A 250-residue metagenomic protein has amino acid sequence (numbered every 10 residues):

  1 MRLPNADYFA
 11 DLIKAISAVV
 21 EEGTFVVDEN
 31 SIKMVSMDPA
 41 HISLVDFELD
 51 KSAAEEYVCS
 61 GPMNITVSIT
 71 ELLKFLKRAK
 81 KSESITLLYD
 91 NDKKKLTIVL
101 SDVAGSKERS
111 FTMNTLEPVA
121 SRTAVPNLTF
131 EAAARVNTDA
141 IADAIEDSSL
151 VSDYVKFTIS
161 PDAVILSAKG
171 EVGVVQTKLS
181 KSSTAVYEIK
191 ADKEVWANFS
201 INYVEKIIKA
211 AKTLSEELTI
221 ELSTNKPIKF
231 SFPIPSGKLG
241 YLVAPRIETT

Functional and structural regions predicted by a protein language model:
M1-S17, E22-L150, T158-T250: DNA polymerase sliding clamps and clamp-related checkpoint/processivity subunits
V155: Polyanion-binding surfaces on beta-sheet-dominated domains and ring/shell assemblies
